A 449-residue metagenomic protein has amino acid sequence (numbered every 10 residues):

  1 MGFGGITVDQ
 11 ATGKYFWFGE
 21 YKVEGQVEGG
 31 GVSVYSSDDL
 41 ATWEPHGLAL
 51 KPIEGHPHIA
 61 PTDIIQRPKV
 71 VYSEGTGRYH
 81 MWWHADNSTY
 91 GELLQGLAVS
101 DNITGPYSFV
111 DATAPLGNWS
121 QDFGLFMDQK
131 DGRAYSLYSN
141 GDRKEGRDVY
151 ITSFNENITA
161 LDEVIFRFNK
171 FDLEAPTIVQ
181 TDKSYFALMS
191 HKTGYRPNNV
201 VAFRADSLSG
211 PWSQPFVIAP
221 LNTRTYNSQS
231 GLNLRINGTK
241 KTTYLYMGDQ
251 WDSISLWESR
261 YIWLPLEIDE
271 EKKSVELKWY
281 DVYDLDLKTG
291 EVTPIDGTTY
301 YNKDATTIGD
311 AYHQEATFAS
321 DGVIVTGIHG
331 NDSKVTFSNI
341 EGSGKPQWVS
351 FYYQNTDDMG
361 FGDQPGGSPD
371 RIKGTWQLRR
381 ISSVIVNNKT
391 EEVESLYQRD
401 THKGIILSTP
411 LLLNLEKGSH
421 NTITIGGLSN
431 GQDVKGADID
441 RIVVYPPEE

Functional and structural regions predicted by a protein language model:
M1-L173, Q180-S184, M189-R224, G238-K241 (+1 more regions): Beta-rich carbohydrate-recognition and catalytic domains
N227-S228: A short, acidic, amphipathic alpha-helical segment used as a generic capping/interface helix at domain edges
G231-L234: Feature captures outer-membrane beta-barrel proteins of Gram-negative bacteria and organelles
I236, M247-W251, L428: Short, loop-centered acidic/histidine patches that primarily coordinate divalent metals
I236-N237, I340: Hydrophobic helix-cap positions at the C-terminus of alpha-helices in RecA-like/P-loop ATPase nucleotide-binding cores
D286-E449: Extracytoplasmic
